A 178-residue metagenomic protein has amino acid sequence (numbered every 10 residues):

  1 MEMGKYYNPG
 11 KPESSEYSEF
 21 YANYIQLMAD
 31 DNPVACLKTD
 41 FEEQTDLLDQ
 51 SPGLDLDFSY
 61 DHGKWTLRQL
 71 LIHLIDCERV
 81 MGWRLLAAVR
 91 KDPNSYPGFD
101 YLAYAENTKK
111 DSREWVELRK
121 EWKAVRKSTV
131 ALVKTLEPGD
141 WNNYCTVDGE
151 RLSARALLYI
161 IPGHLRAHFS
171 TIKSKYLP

Functional and structural regions predicted by a protein language model:
M1-S15, E19-A22, L56-Y101, K127-V130 (+1 more regions): Short, contiguous alpha-helical
N8-P12, I25, N32-P33, H73 (+2 more regions): A general boundary/transition motif marking the beginning of the first structured unit of a protein
N23-D61: Short, contiguous, helix-prone interaction/anchoring segments in small proteins
Q26-D30, T108-S112, E150-A154: A short, mixed-charge helix-start or loop-turn motif at secondary-structure junctions
D30-K38, K64, R68-L71, W115-R119 (+1 more regions): Amphipathic, non-membrane alpha-helical segments in soluble helical-bundle scaffolds
P33-D49, Y104-N142: Acidic/histidine-rich alpha-helical segments that form the ligand environment of transition-metal centers
